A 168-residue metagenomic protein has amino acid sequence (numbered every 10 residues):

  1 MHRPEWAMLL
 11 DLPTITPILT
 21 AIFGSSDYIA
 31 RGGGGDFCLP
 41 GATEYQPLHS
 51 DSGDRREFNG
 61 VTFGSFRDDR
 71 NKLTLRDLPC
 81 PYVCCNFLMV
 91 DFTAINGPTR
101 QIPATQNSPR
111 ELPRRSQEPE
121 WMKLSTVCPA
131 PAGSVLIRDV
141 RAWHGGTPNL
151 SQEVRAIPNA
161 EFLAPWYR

Functional and structural regions predicted by a protein language model:
M1-A132, G145-E153, F162-R168: Non-heme Fe(II) oxygenase catalytic core, chiefly the N-lobe of the double-stranded beta-helix
V140-R141: Short, surface-exposed secondary-structure boundary micro-motifs
